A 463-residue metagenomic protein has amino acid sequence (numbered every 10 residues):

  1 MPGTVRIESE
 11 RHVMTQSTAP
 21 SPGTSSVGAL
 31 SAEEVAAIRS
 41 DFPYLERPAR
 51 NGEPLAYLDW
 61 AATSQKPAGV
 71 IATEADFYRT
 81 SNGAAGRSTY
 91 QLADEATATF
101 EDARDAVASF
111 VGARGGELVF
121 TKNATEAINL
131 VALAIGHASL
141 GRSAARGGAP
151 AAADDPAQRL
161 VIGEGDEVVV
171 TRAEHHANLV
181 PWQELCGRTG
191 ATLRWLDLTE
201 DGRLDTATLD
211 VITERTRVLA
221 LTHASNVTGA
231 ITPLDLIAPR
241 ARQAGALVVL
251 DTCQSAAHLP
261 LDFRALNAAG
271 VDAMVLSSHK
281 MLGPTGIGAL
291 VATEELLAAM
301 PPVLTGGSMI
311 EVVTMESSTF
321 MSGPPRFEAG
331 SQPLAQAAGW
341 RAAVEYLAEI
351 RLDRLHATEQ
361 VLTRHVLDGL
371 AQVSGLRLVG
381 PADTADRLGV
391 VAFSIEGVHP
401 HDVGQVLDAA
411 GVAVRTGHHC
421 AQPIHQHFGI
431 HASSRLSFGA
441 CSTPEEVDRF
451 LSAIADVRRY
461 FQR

Functional and structural regions predicted by a protein language model:
P2-R463: Pyridoxal 5′-phosphate
